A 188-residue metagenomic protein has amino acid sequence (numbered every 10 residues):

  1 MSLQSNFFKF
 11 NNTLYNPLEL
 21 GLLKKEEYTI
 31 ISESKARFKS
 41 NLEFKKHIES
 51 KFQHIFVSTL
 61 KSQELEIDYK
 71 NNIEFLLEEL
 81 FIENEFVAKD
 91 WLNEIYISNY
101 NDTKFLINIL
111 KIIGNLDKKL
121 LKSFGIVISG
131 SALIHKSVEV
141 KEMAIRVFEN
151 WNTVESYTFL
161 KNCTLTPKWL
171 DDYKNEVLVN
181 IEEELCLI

Functional and structural regions predicted by a protein language model:
M1-V87: N-terminal alpha-helical scaffold/docking segments in eukaryotic complex subunits
S50-V57, E83-Y96, K119-I134, T153-L165 (+1 more regions): Amphipathic alpha-helical scaffolding segments comprising HEAT/armadillo-like alpha-solenoid repeats
K61-N71, S98-I112: HEAT-repeat alpha-solenoid elements in large eukaryotic scaffold proteins
D102-L106, K141, D171: Residue-level detector of extended alpha-helical repeat arrays and alpha-solenoid scaffolds
K141-N150: Basic (Lys/Arg-enriched) interaction patch that binds polyanionic ligands
T166-I188: Long alpha-helical HEAT/HEAT-like repeat alpha-solenoid scaffolds in very large eukaryotic proteins, especially those
